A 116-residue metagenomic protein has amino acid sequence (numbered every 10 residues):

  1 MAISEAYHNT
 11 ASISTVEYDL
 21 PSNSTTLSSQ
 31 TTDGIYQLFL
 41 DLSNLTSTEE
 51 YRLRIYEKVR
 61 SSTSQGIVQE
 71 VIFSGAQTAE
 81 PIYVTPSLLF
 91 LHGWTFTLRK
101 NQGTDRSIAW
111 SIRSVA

Functional and structural regions predicted by a protein language model:
M1-A2, T32: Activation corresponds to long, low-complexity, non-globular regions
A2-T15, K100-A116: C-terminal interaction-tip segments
Y7-T31, S43-E49, Q77-P81: Surface-exposed ligand/attachment interfaces on beta-rich extracellular proteins
D33-L40, P86-I108: Noncatalytic modules at the cell exterior or secretory-pathway interfaces, chiefly beta-strand-rich lectin/adhesion
T48-S62: Short, surface-exposed beta-strand/strand-loop-strand elements in extracellular ectodomains
E50, S64-Q65, D105-R106: Short acidic/proline- and small/hydrophobic-mixed sequence motifs that coincide with surface turns and coil-to-beta
G66-Q77: Solvent-exposed serine/threonine-rich low-complexity stretches and specific carbohydrate-binding patches
